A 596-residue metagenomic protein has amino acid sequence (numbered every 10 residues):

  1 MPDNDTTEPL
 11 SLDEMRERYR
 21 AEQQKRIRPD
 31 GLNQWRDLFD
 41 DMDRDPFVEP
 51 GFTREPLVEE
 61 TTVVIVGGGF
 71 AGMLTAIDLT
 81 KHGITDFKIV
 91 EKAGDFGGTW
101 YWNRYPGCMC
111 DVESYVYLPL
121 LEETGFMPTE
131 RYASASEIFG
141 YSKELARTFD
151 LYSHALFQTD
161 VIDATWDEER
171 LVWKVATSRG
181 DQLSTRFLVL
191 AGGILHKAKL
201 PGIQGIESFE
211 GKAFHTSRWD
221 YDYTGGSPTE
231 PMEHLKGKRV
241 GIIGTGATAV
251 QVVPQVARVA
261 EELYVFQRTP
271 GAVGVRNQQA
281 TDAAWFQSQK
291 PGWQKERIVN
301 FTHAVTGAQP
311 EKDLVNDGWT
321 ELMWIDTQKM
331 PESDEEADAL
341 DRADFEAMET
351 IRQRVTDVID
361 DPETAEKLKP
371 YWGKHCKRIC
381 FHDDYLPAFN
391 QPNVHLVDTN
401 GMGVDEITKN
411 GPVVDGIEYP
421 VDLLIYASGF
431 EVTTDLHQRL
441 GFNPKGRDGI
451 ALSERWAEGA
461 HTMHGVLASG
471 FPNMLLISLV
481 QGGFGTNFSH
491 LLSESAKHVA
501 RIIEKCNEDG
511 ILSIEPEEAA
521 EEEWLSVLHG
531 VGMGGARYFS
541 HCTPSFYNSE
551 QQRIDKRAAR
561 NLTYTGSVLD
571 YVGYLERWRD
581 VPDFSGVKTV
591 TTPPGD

Functional and structural regions predicted by a protein language model:
P2-V63, G68, T80-E207, G211-A213 (+5 more regions): N-terminal FAD-binding dinucleotide-binding subdomain shared by FAD-dependent oxidases/monooxygenases
F70-M73: Catalytic nucleophile-elbow at a beta strand-turn-alpha helix junction centered on a G-D-S/GDSL motif, marking
W219: Active-site loop/oxyanion-hole signature of alpha/beta-hydrolase fold enzymes
G226-S227: Acidic/histidine-rich helix-loop elements that form or flank divalent-metal/phosphate-binding sites at the catalytic
V240: Conserved class I S-adenosyl-L-methionine
